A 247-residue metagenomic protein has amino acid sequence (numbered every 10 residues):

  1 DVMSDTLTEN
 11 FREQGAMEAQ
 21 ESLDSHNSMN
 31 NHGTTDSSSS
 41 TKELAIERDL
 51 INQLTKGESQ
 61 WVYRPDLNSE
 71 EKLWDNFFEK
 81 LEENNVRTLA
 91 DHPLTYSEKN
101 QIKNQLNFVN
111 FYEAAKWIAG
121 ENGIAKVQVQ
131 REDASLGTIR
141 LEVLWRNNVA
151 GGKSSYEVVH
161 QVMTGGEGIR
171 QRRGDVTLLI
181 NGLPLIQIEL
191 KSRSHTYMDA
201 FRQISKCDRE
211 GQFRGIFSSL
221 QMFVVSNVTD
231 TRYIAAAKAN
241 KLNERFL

Functional and structural regions predicted by a protein language model:
V2-L247: An alpha-helical interface "stripe"
